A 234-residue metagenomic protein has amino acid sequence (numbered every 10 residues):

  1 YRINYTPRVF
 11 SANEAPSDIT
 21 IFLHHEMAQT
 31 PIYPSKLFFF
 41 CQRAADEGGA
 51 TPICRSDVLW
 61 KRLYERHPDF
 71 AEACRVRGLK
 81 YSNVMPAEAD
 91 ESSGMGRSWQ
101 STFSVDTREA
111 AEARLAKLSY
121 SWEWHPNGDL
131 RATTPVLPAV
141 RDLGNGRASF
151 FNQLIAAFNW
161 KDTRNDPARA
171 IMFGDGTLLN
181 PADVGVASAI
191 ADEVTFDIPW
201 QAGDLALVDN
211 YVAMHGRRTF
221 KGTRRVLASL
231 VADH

Functional and structural regions predicted by a protein language model:
Y1-H25: A gly/proline- and charged-residue-enriched helix-loop-helix capping module
S17-L23, I32-H234: Active-site environment of non-heme Fe oxygenases that use a 2-His-1-carboxylate facial triad
